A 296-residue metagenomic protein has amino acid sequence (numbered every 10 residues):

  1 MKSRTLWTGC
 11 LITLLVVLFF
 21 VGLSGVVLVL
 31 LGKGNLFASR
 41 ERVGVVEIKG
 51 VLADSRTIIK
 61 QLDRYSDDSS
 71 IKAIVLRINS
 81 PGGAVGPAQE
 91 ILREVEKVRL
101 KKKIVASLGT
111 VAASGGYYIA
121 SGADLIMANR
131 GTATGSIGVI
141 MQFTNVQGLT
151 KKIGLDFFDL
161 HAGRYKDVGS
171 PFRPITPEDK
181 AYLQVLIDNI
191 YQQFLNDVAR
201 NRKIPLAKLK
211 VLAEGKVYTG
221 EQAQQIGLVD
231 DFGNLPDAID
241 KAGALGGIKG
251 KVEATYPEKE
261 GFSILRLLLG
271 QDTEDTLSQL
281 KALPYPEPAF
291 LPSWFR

Functional and structural regions predicted by a protein language model:
M1-A106, V111-S114, A123-N129, Q142-R296: N-terminal organellar transit peptides
G131-V139: Active-site loop architecture of trypsin-fold serine endopeptidases
